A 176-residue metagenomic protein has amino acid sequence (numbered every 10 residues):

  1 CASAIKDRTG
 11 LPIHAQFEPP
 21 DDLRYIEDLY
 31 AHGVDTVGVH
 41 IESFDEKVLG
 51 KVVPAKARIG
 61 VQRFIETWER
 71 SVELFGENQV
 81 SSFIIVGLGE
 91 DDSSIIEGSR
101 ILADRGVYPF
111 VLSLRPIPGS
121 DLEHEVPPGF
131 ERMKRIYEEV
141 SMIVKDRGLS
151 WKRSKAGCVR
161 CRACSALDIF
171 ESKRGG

Functional and structural regions predicted by a protein language model:
C1-Y25, H32-T67, S81, F110: Core AdoMet radical
K6-G10, L74-E77, R147: Short helix-capping segments at alpha-helix termini
H14-L23, V86-E97: Active-site glycine- and acidic-residue-rich loops that bind and position anionic ligands or nucleotide-like cofactors
D21-D22, D45-E46, L88-G89, I117-G119: Short secondary-structure capping/turn micro-motifs that flank functional sites
D22-G33, I96-D104: Short amphipathic alpha-helices and their capping/turn segments at secondary-structure boundaries
Y25-E27, L49-V52, D92-I95, D121-L122: Short, well-ordered secondary-structure micro-motifs
E66, R70, L74, D92-G176: Auxiliary Fe-S-binding modules of radical SAM enzymes
Q79-I84, S113-L114: Short beta-strands and strand-loop turn motifs
